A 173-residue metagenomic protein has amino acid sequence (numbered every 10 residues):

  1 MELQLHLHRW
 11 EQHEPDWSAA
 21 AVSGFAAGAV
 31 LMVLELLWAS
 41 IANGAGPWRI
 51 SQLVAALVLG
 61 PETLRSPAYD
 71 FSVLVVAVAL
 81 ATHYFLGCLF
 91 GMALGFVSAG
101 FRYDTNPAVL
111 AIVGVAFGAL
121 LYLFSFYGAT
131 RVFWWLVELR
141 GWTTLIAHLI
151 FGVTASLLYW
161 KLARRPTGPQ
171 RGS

Functional and structural regions predicted by a protein language model:
E2-H8, A163-S173: Short, charged juxtamembrane terminal tails flanking transmembrane helices
E11-G44: N-terminal signal-anchor transmembrane alpha helix
G28-V33, A116-Y127: Aromatic-anchored segments of alpha-helical transmembrane domains
S40-V73: Extracytosolic (periplasmic/ER-lumenal) interhelical loops and adjacent juxtamembrane/interface segments of multi-pass
Y69, S125-I146: Interfacial helix-loop-helix junctions of multi-pass membrane proteins
A77-G95: Hydrophobic alpha-helical transmembrane segments
L89-M92, H148-K161: Hydrophobic cores of alpha-helical transmembrane segments in multi-pass inner/ER membrane proteins, independent
S98-L120: Internal alpha-helical transmembrane segments of multi-pass membrane proteins
